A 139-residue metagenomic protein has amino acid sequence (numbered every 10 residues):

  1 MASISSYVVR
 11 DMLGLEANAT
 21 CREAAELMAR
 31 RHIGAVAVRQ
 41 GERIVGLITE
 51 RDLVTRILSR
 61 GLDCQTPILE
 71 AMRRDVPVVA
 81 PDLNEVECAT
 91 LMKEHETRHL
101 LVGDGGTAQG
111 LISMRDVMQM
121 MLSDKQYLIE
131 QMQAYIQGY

Functional and structural regions predicted by a protein language model:
M1, R22-A24, R39, V54-I57 (+2 more regions): Residue-level detector of functional hotspots within protein domains
M1-D11, T49-K93, S113-Y139: Tandem CBS (Bateman) regulatory domains
A2-G46: A positional/architectural concept
G14-H32, V78-E96, G103, M121: The conserved cystathionine-beta-synthase
L15, A35, C64-Q65, H99 (+1 more regions): Secondary-structure transition/capping residues
M28-R31, V36-D52, M92, L100-R115: A glycine-centered beta-loop-beta connector
